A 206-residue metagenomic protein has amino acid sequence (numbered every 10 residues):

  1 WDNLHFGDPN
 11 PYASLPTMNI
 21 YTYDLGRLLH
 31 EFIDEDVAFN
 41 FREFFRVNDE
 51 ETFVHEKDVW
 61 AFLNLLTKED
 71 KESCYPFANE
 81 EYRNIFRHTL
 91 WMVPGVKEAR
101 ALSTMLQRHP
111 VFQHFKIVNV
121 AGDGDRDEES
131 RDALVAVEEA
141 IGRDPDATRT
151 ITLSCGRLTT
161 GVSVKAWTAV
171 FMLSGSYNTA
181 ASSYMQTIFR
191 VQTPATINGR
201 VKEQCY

Functional and structural regions predicted by a protein language model:
W1-T89: Interdomain helical connector at the RecA1-RecA2 junction of SF1/SF2 helicase-like NTPases
D8-A13, R108-F112, G199-R200: Short, conserved catalytic or adaptor-binding loops enriched in Gly and charged residues
E35-E43, T52, M92, S103-Q107 (+3 more regions): "Short basic amphipathic alpha-helical interaction patches in structured regions
V59-F77, R100-Q107, V137-E138, A169 (+1 more regions): Short, well-ordered amphipathic alpha-helices
T67, E81, Q107, G142-P145 (+1 more regions): N-terminal cationic-hydrophobic initiation segments that often serve targeting/anchoring roles
I85, P94-A121: Conserved helicase motor "Helicase C" RecA-like lobe of SF1/SF2 P-loop NTPases
R87-W91, R149-T152: Generic beta-sheet signal
K116-Y206: Conserved RecA-like P-loop NTPase helicase motor core
